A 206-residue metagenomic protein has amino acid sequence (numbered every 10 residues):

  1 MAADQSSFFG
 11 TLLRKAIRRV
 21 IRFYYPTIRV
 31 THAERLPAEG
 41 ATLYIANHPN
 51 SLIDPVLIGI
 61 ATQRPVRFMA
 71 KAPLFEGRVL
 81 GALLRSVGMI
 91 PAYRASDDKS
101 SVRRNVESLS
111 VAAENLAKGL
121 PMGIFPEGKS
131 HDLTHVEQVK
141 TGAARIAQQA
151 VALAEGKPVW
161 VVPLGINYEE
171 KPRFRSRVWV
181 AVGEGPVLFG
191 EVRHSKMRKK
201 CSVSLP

Functional and structural regions predicted by a protein language model:
M1-N47, S51-L57, T62-V66, V79 (+2 more regions): Membrane-anchoring hydrophobic helices of lipid-metabolizing enzymes
A2-L12, R94-S96, S101-P206: Non-catalytic C-terminal accessory region of glycerolipid acyltransferases and related lyso-lipid remodeling enzymes
H48-S51, P73-L74, N167: Short beta->alpha connector loops
S51-D54, E76-V79, S100-S101, D132-T134: Short active-site-adjacent helix-start/loop capping segments
L57-I58, L83, E114, I146: Hydrophobic/aromatic ligand-binding patch that stacks against planar heteroaromatic rings of cofactors or nucleotides
M69-E76, E107: General structural concept
M69-K71, A92, L164: Generic beta-sheet signal
V79-G81, A95: ATP/NTP phosphate-donor binding region
